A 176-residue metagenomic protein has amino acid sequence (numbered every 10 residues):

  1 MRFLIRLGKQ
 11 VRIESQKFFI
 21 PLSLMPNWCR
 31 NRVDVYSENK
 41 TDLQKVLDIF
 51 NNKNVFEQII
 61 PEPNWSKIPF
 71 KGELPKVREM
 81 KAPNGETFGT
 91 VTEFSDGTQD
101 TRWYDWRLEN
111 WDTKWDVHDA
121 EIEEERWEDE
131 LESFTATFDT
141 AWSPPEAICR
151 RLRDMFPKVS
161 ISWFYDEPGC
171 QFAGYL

Functional and structural regions predicted by a protein language model:
K9-L24: Short, Lys/Arg-enriched N-terminal segments with co-localized hydrophobic residues within the first ~10-30 amino acids
L22-L176: Long, contiguous binding/interaction regions
